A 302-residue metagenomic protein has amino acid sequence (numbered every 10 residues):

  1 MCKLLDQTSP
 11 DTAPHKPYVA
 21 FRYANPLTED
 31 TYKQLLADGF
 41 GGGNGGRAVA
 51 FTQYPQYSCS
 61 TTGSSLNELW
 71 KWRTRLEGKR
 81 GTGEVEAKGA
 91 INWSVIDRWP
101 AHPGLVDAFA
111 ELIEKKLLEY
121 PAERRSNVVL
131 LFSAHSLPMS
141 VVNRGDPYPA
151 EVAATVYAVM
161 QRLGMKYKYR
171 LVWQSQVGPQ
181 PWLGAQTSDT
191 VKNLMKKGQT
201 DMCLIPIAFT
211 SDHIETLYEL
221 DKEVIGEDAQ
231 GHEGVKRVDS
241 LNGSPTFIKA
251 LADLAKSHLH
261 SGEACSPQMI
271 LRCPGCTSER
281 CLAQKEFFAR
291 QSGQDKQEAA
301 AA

Functional and structural regions predicted by a protein language model:
M1-A302: Extended amphipathic ligand-handling, pore-lining, and cofactor/metal-binding catalytic surfaces
